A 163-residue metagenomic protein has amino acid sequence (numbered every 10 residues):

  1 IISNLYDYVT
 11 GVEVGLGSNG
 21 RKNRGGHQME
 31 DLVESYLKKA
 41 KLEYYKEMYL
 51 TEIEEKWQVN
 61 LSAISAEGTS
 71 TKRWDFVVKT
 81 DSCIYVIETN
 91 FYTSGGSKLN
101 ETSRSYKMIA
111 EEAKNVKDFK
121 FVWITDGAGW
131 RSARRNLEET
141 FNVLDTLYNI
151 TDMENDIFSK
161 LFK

Functional and structural regions predicted by a protein language model:
I1-K41: Interdomain/boundary linker segments immediately adjacent to catalytic/signaling cores
V9-G11, D81, I87-Y92, D126: Short loop/turn segments at strand-loop or loop-helix junctions that form parts of catalytic or ligand-binding pockets
R24, Q28-L32, T71, E101-M108 (+1 more regions): Short, well-structured alpha-helical interface segments that form or flank functional binding sites
K39-G68: A short acidic/basic microdomain associated with nuclease active sites
K41-E43, K117, L144: Glycine-centered loop/turn motif at secondary-structure junctions
T69-V86: Active-site beta-strand-loop-beta-strand hairpin of nuclease catalytic cores that positions key catalytic residues
N90-R135, E139: Catalytic cores of nucleic-acid endonucleases
V122-K163: Domain-level recognition of nuclease-like catalytic cores that cleave nucleotide substrates
